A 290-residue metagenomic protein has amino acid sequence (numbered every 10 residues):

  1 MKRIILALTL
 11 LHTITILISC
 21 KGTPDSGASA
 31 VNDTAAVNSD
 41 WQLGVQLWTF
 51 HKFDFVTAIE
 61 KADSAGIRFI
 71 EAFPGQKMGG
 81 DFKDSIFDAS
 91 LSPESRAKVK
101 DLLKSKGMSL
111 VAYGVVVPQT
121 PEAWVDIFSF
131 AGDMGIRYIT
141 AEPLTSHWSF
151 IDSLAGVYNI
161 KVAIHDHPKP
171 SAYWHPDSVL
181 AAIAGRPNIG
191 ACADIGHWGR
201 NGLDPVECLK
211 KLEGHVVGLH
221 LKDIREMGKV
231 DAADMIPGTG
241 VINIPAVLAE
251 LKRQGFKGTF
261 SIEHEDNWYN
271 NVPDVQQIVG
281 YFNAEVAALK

Functional and structural regions predicted by a protein language model:
M1-I4, V111: Positively charged n-region of N-terminal signal peptides that target proteins for export
K2-R3, C20-L47, H51-F69, S105 (+6 more regions): Histidine-acidic metal/acid-base catalytic patches
L8-I16: Bacterial N-terminal signal peptides
T49-H51, P74-Q76, V116-Q119, L144-H147 (+4 more regions): Active-site-proximal loop/turn and secondary-structure-junction residues that shape catalytic pockets, frequently
E71-A72, A112, T140-A141, I164 (+3 more regions): Hydrophobic residues in well-ordered beta-strands that form the structural core
A72-K98: Glycine-rich, proline-tolerant flexible connector loops at the mouths of alpha/beta enzymes
D81-S85, P121-V125, N271-V272: Metal-dependent catalytic neighborhoods of phosphoester/phosphodiester hydrolases
R96, L102-G190, G199-G202: Active-site acidic/histidine proton-transfer and metal-coordination neighborhood in alpha/beta enzyme cores
